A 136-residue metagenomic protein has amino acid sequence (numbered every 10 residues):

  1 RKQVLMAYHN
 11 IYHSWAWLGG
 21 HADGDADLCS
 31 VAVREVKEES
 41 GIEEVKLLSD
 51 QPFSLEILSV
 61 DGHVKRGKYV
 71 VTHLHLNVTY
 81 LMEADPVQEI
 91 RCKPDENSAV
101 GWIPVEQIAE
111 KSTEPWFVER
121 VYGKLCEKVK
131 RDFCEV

Functional and structural regions predicted by a protein language model:
R1-W17: N-terminal strand-loop-strand
L5, V33-E39, K124, C134-E135: Short low-complexity stretches enriched in small and charged residues
Y8, Y80-R91, V129-V136: Hydrophobic transmembrane alpha-helix bundles
A22-W116: Unchanged
T113-V136: Charged phosphate-binding loop/patch that engages nucleotide di/tri-phosphates or the phosphate backbone of nucleic
